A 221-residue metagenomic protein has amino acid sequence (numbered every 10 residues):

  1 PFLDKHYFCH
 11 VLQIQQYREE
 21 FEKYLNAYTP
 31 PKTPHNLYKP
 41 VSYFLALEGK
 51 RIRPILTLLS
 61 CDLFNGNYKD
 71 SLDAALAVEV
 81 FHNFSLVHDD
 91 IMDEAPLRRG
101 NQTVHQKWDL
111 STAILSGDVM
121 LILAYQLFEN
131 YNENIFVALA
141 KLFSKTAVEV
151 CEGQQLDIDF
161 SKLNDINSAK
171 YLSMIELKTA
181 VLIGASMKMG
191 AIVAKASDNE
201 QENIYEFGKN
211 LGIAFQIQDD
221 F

Functional and structural regions predicted by a protein language model:
Y17, Y28-F221: Mg2+-dependent prenyl diphosphate-binding active-site environment of isoprenoid biosynthetic enzymes
E20-Y24: Generic N-terminal amphipathic, Lys/Arg-enriched alpha-helix
